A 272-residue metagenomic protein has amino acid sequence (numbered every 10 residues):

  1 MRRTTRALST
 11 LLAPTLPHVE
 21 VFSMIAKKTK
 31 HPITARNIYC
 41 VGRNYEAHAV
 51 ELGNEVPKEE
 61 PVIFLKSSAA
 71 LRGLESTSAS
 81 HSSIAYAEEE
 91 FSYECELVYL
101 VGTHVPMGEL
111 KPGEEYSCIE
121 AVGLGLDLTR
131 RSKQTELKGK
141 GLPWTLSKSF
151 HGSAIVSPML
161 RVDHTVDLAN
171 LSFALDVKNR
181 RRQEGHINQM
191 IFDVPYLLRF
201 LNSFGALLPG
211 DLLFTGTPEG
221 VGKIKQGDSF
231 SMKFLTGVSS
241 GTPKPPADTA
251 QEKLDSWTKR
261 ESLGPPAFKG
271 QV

Functional and structural regions predicted by a protein language model:
M1-L8: N-terminal chloroplast transit peptides
L8-L208, L212, G220-V272: Catalytic-core "active-site belt" of small-molecule-metabolizing enzymes, emphasizing His/Asp/Glu-rich regions
T217: Switch II (G3) loop of P-loop NTPases
